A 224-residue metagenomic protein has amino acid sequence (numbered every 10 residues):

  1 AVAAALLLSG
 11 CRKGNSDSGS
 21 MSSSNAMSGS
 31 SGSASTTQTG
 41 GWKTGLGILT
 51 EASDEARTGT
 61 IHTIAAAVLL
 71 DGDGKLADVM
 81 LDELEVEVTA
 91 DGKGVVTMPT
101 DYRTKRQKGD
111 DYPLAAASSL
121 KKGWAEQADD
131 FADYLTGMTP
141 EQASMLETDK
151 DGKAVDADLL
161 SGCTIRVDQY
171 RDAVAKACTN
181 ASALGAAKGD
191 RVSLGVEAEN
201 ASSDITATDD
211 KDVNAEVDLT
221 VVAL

Functional and structural regions predicted by a protein language model:
A1-A3: Sec-dependent N-terminal signal peptides
C11-S33: Bacterial lipoprotein signal-peptidase II cleavage site
Q38-L224: Active-site- and interface-proximal helix/loop "cap" or "latch" segments in soluble metabolic and energy-transducing
